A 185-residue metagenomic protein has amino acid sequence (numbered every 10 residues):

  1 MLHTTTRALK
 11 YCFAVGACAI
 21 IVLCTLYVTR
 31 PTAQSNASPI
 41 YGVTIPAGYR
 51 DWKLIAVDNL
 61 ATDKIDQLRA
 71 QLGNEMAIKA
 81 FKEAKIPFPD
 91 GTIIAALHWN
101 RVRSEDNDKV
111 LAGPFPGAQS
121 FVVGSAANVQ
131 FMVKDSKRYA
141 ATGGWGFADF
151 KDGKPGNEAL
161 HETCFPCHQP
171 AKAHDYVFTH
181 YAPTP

Functional and structural regions predicted by a protein language model:
M1-A8: N-terminal secretory signal peptides that target proteins for export/translocation
A8-Y11, P31: Hydrophobic alpha-helical segments, especially transmembrane helices and their immediate juxtamembrane helical caps
C12, I55, A61, I65-Q67 (+1 more regions): Residue-level detector of intrinsically disordered/flexible regions characterized by low predicted structural confidence
C12-T25: Bacterial N-terminal signal peptides
T25-Q34: Signal peptide processing junction and immediate N-terminal pro/mature segment of secreted/exported proteins
S35-S38, G42-I65, K85-P185: Sequence context surrounding c-type heme c attachment/ligation sites in exported
L68-A84, P114-P116: N-terminal post-signal-peptidase region of extra-cytosolic proteins
